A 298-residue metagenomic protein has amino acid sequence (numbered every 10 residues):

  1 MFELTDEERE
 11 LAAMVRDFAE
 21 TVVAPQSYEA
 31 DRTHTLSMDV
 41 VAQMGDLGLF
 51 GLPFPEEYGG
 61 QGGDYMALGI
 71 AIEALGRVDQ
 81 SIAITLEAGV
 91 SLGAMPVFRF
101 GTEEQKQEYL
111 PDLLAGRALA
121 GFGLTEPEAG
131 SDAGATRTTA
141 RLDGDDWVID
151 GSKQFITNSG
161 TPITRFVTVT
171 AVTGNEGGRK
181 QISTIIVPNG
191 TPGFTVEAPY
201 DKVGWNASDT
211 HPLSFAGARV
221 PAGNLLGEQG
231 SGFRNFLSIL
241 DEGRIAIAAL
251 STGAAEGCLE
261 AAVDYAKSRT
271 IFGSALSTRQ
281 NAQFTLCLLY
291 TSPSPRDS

Functional and structural regions predicted by a protein language model:
M1-L86, Q107-E108, D112-A115, L119: Amphipathic, small/basic residue-rich leader segments at the start of a protein or domain
F2-L11, E73, R77, F194-L289: Glycine-rich beta->alpha junctions and the first turn(s) of the following alpha-helix
E8, A19, A71, T102 (+6 more regions): Buried hydrophobic positions in well-ordered alpha/beta secondary-structure cores of metabolic enzymes
A83-E104, G130-A133: N-terminal glycine-rich flavin-associated loop
E128-S131, T157-P162, G174-E176, K202-D209: Short Gly/Pro-enriched turn/cap motifs at secondary-structure boundaries
T138-R141: A structural signal for short hydrophobic beta-strand segments in well-ordered beta-sheet cores
D150-T195: A short core secondary-structure module
Y290-S298: Single conserved hydrophobic/aromatic residue that forms the stacking wall/gate of nucleotide- or nucleobase-binding
